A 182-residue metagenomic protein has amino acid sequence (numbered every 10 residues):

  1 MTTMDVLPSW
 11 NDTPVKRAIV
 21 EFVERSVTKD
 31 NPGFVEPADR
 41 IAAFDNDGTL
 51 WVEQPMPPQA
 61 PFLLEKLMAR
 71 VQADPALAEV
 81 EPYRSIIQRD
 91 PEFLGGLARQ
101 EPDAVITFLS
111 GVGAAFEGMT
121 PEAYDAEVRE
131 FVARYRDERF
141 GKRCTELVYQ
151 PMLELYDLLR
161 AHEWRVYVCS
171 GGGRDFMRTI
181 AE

Functional and structural regions predicted by a protein language model:
T2-E182: Alpha-helical substrate-recognition element adjacent to the catalytic core
